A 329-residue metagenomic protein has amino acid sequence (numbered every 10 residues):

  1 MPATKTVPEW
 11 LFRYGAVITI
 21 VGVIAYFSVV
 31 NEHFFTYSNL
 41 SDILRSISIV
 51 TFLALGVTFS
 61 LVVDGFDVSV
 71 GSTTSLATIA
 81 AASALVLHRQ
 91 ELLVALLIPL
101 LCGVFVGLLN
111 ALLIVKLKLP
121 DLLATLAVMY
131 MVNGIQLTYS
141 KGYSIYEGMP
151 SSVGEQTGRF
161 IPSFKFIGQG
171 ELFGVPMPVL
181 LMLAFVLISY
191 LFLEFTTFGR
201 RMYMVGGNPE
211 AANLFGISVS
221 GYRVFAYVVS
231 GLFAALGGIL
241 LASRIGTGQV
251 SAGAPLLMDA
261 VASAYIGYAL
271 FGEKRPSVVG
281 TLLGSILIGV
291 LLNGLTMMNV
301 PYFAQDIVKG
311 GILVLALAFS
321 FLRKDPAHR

Functional and structural regions predicted by a protein language model:
M1-A25, G207, L214-G221, L291-R329: Cytosolic-side transmembrane-helix boundaries in multi-pass membrane proteins
R13-I18, I43, S72-L76, L93-L101 (+7 more regions): Hydrophobic alpha-helical transmembrane segments
A16-S28, V57, M129-Q136, L181-L191 (+4 more regions): Hydrophobic core segments of alpha-helical transmembrane domains in multi-pass membrane transport and ion-translocation
G22-H88, L112-K118, A262-V278, G311 (+1 more regions): Single transmembrane alpha-helix segments in multi-pass membrane proteins
R89-M129, L283-I288: Alpha-helical transmembrane segments within multi-pass membrane transporters and channels
E91, A95-P99, F105-N110, I114 (+1 more regions): Helix-loop-helix "hairpin" substructures at the membrane interface of multi-pass membrane proteins
D121-F195, V224, I245-V250, A304 (+1 more regions): Transmembrane helix-bundle core of multi-pass membrane transporters and related energy-transducing complexes
A234, R244-G310: Transmembrane alpha-helical segments in multi-pass inner-membrane proteins
